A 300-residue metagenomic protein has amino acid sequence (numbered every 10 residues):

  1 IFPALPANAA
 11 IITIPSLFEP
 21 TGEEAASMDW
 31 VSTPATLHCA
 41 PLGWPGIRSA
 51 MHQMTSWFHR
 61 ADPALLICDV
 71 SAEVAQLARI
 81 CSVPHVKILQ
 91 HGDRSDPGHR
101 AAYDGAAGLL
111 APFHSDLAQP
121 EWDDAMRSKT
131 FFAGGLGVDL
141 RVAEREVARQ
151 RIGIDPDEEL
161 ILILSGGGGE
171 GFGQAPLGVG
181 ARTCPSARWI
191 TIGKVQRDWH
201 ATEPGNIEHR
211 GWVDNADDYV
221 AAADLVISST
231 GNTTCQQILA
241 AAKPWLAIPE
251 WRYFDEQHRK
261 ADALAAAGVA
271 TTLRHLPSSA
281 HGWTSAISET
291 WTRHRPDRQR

Functional and structural regions predicted by a protein language model:
I1-G46: Conserved nucleotide-sugar phosphate-binding/catalytic loop shared by glycosyltransferases and other
I1-P3, V70-E73, H114-A118, T191-W199: Short, polar loop motifs at secondary-structure junctions
W30-A75: Conserved nucleotide-sugar donor-binding subdomain of glycosyltransferases
R60-D62, G105, A221-A222: Alpha-helix C-terminal capping/helix-to-coil transition sites in glycosyltransferase folds
L65-V70, I88, A216-R259: A donor-sugar binding/catalytic signature common to diverse glycosyltransferases and related nucleotide-sugar
I80-A143: Active-site-proximal region of nucleotide-activated glycan assembly enzymes, centered on histidine/acidic-rich loops
V147-L225, L276-P277: Donor-nucleotide binding loops and adjacent catalytic segments primarily of GT-B fold Leloir glycosyltransferases
T271, L276-Q299: Conserved donor-nucleotide binding/catalytic region of nucleotide-linked donor-dependent transferases
